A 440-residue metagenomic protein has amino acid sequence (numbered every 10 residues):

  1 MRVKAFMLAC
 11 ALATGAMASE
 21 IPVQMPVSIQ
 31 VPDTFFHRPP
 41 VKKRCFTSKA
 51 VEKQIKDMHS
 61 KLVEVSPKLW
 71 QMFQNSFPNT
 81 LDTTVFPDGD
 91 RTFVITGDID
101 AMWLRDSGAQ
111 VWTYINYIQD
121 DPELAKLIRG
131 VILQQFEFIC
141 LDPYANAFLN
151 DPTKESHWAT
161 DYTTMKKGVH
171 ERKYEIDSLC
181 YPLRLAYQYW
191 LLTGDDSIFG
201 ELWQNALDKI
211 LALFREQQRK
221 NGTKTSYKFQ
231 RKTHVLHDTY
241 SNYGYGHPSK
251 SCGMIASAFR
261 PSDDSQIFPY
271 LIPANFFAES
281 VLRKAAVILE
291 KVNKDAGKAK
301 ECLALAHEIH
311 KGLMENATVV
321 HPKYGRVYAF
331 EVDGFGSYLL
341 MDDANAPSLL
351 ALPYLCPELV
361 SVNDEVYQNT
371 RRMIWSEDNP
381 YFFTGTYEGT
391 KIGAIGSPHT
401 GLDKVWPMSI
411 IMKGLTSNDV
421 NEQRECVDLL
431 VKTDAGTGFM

Functional and structural regions predicted by a protein language model:
M1-E20: Fungal secretory targeting signals
S19-R105: Low-complexity, Ser/Thr/Pro/Gly-enriched N-terminal "stalk/linker" regions
A50-V65, A109-P122, Y181-D196, F276-D295 (+2 more regions): Well-ordered alpha-helical scaffold segments within catalytic/enzyme domains
M72, P122-F138, D196-R215, A285-N316 (+2 more regions): Extended, well-ordered alpha-helical scaffold segments
P78-D90, T153-Y162, P248-R260, A435-M440: Active-site-adjacent bridging/hinge elements
D100-I128, I132-H237: Aromatic-rich carbohydrate-recognition surfaces in CAZymes
L104, P143-Y144, D151, H157 (+4 more regions): Extended ligand-binding clefts on enzyme/binding-domain cores
D378-M440: C-terminal hydrophobic structural anchor segments that stabilize assembly/packing rather than catalytic chemistry
